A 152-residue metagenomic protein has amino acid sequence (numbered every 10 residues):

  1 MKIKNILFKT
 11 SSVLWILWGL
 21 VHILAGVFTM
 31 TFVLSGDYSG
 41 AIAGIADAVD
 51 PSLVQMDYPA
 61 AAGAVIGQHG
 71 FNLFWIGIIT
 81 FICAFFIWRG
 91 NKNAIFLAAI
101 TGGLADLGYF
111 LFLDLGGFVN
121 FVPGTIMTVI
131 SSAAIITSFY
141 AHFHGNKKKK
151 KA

Functional and structural regions predicted by a protein language model:
M1-A152: Topology signature of small-to-medium multi-pass alpha-helical membrane proteins
